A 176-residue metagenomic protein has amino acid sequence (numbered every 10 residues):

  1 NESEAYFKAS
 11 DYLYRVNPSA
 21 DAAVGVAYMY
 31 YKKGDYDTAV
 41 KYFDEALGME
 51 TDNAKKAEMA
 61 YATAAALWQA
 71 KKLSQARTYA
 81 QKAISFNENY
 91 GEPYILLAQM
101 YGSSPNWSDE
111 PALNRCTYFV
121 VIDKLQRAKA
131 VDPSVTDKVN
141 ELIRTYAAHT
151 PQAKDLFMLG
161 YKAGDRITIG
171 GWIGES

Functional and structural regions predicted by a protein language model:
N1-Y6, V16-G25, A54-M59, Y118: Generic helix N-cap/helix-start motif at coil->alpha-helix transitions
S3-Y6, A39, A76, V121: Single-residue signature of alpha-solenoid repeat helices
A9, V26, A62-T63, L97 (+2 more regions): Structural register within alpha-helical repeat arrays
R15-V16, M49-D52, F86, V131: Structural marker of alpha-solenoid helical repeat scaffolds
S19, N53-K56, N89-Y90, V135-T136: Residue-level recognition of tetratricopeptide repeat
K32, A54, W68-K71, A98 (+3 more regions): Short coil/turn linking the two alpha-helices of tandem helical-hairpin repeats
T78-S85, L113-D137, I143-A147: TPR/TPR-like (Sel1-like) alpha-helical repeat modules
R127-S176: Terminal, low-structured helical/coil segments at or just beyond the last alpha-helical repeat
